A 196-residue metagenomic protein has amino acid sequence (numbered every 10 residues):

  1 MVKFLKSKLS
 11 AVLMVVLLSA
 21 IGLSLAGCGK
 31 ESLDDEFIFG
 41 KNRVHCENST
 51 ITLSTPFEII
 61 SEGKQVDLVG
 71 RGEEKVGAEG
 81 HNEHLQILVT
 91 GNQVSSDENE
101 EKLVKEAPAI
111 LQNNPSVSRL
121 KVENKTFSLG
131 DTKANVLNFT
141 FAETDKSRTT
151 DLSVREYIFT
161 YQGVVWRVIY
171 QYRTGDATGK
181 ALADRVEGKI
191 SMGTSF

Functional and structural regions predicted by a protein language model:
V2-K75, Y170-F196: N-terminal targeting sequences that direct proteins away from the cytosol to non-cytosolic compartments
C46-T50, N82-H84, S147-T149, G163: Glycine-centered tight beta-turn/hairpin loop motif at sheet-sheet or coil-to-beta transitions
G70-A78, D151-T160: Short, surface-exposed beta-strand/loop micro-motifs that present aromatic residues
E74-L103: A short acidic-to-branched-hydrophobic micro-motif
G80-N82, G130-T132, F159-V165: Short, solvent-exposed coil/turn segments at beta-strand boundaries
Q86-V89, V164-R173: Short, well-ordered beta-strand elements
V94-S95, F127, E143-D145, V165 (+1 more regions): Solvent-exposed loop/turn segments at secondary-structure junctions within structured extracellular/periplasmic domains
P108-Y157: Signature of long, low-cysteine stretches enriched in small and polar/charged residues
